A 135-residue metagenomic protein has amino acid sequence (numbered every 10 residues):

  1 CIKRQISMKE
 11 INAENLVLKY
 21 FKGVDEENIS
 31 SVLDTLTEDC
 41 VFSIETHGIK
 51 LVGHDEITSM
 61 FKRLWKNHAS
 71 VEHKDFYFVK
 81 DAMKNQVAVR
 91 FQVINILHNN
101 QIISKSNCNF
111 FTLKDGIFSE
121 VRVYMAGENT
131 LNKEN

Functional and structural regions predicted by a protein language model:
C1-E38, N135: Short, low-complexity N-terminal intrinsically disordered segments enriched in polar/charged residues
K9-N12, T58-N135: A beta-strand edge to alpha-helix "cap/lid" segment located at domain peripheries
Y20-G23, S43, N95: Alpha-helix C-capping/helix-to-loop hinge sites
S30, H54-D55: Residues in well-ordered alpha-helical elements
T37, I44, L97-H98: Acidic surface patches and DE-rich sequence motifs
V41-L51, R63-N67: A short gly/proline-enriched turn/hairpin at secondary-structure junctions
L51-V52, F118: A broad, structural micro-motif
